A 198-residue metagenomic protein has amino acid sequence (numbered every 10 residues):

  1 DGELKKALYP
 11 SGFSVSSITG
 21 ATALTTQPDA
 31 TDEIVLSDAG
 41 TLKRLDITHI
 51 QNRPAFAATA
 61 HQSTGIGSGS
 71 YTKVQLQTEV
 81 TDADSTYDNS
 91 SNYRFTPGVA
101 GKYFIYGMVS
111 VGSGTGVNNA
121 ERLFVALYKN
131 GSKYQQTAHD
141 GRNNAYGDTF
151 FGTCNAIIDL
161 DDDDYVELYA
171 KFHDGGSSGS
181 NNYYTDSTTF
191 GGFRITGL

Functional and structural regions predicted by a protein language model:
E3, E33, E167: Acidic-residue sensor for enzyme active/binding pockets
E3-L8, L36-N52: Short, surface-exposed terminal/edge motifs of secreted or surface/virion proteins that either
L4-Q27: Extracellular/surface-exposed low-complexity repeats and stalk/linker segments enriched in Gly/Pro and small polar
L24-T26, K43, S85: Parallel beta-helix/beta-solenoid repeats that form elongated, surface-exposed shafts/blades used for receptor binding
P28-D38: Short hydrophobic/aromatic-rich beta-strand motifs
Q51-L198: Extracellular jelly-roll beta-sandwich "head" domains, especially the C-terminal globular C1q domain
